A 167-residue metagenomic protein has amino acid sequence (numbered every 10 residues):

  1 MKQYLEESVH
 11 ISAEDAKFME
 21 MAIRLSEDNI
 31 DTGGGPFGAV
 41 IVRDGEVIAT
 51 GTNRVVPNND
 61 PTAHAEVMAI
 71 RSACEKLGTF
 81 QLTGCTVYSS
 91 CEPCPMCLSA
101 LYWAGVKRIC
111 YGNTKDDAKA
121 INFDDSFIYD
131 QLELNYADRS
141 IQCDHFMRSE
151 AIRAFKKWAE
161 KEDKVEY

Functional and structural regions predicted by a protein language model:
M1-N29, P93, A100-Y167: Zinc-dependent deaminase
D15, M19, F37-G38, E66 (+1 more regions): Alpha-helical structural signal
A22, S26-N29, A39, A49 (+2 more regions): Small-residue (primarily alanine) positions within well-ordered alpha-helices, especially packing/interaction faces
D31-G34: A short helix-loop-beta-strand connector motif used in the catalytic cores of GNAT acetyltransferases and, in some
F37-G45: Short beta-strand scaffold segments in enzyme catalytic cores
A39, G78-T79, E133-N135: Short secondary-structure boundary/capping segments
I48-V55: Short beta->alpha transition motifs characteristic of CBS
N59, A63, V67-A104: Helix-adjacent hinge/juxtasegments
